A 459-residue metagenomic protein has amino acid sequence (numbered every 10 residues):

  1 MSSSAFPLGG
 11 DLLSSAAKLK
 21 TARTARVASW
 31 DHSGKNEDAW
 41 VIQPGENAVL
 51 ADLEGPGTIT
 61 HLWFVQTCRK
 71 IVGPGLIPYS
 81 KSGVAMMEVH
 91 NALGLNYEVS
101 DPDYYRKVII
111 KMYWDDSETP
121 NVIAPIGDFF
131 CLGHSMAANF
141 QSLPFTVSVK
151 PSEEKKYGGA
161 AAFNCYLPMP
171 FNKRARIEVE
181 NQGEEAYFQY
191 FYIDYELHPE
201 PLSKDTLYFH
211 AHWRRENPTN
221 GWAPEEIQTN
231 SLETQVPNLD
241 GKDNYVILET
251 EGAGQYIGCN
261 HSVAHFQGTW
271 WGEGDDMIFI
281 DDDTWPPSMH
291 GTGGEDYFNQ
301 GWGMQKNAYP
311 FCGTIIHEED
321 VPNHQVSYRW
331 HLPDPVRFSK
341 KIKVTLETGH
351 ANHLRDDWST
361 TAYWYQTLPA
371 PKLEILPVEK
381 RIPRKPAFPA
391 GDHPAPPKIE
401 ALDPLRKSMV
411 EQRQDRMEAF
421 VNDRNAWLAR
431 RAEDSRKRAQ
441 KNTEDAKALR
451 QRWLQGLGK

Functional and structural regions predicted by a protein language model:
M1-K407, E411: Beta-strand-centric surfaces of beta-sandwich/beta-rich domains
L8, R430, K441-N442: Exposed, low-complexity/repetitive linear segments and helix-based recognition motifs, biased toward charged/polar
K18-T21, A426, E433, D445: Coiled-coil-like amphipathic alpha-helices with heptad-repeat character
V179, T250, A419, K441 (+1 more regions): Intrinsic disorder/low-complexity segments enriched in polar/small residues
G391-H393, I399, R406-R431, S435: Intrinsically disordered, low-complexity terminal tails and linkers in large eukaryotic cytosolic proteins
D423, K437-K459: Long, low-complexity, intrinsically disordered segments
